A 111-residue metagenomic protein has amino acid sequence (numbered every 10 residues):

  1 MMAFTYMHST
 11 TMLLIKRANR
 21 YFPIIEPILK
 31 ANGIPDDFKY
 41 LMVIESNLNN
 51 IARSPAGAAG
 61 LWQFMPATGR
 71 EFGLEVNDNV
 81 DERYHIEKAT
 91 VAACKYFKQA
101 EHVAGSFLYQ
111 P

Functional and structural regions predicted by a protein language model:
M1-G33: An acidic, Gly/Ser/Thr/Pro-rich helix-cap/linker signature
M2-M12, L48-P55, Q63-Y109: Substrate-binding clefts and substrate-entry loops adjacent to catalytic sites of polymer-processing enzymes acting on
K16, P23, P27, K39 (+1 more regions): Solvent-exposed, polar/charged alpha-helical surfaces in well-ordered, non-transmembrane soluble domains, broadly
N19, D36-D37, D78-D81: Acidic-enriched, low-complexity/disordered segments with a strong bias for Aspartate over Glutamate
R20-E26, S46-S54: Short, mixed-charge, low-aromatic patches
I34-I51, L108-P111: Short, functionally critical alpha-helical segments immediately adjacent to catalytic or ligand/cofactor-binding
F38, W62-Q63: Glycine-rich active-site/cofactor-binding loop and its immediate structural neighborhood
